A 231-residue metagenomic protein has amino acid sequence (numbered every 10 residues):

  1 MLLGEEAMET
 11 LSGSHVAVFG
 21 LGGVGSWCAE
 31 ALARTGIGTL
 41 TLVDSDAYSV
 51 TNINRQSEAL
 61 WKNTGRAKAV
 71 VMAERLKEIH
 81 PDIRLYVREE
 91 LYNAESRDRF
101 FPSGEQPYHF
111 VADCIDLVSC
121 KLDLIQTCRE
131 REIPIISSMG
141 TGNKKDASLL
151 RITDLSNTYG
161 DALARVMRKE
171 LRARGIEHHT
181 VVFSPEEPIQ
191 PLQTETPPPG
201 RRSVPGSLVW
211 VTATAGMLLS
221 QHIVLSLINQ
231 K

Functional and structural regions predicted by a protein language model:
M1-K231: Adenine nucleotide-associated cytosolic modules
